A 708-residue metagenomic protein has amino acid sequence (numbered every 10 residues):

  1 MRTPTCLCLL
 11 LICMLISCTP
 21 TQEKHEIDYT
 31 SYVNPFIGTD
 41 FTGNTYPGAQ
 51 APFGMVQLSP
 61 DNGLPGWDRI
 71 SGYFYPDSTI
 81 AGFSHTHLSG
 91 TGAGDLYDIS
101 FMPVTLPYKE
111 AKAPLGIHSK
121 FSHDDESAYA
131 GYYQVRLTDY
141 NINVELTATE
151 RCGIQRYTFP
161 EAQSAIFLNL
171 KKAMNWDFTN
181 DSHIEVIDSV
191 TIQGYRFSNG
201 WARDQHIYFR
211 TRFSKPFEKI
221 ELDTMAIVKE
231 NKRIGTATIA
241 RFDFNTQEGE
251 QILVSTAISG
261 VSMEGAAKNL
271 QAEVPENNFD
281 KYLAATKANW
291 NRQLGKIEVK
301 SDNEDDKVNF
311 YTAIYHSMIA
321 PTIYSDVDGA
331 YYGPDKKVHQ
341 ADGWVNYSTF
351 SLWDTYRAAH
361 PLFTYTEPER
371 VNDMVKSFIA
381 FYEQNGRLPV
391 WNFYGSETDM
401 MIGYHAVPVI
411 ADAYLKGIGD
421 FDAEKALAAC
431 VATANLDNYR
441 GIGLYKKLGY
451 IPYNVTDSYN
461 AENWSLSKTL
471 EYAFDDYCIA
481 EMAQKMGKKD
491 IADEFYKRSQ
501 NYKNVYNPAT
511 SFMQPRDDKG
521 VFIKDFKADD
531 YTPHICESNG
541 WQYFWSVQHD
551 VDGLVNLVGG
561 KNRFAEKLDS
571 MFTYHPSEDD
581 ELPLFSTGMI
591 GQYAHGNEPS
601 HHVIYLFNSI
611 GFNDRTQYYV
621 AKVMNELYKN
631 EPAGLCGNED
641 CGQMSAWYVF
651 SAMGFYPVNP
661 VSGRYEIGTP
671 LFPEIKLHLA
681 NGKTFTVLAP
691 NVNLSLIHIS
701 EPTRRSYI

Functional and structural regions predicted by a protein language model:
M1-T5: Positively charged n-region of N-terminal signal peptides that target proteins for export
C6-L10: Sec-dependent N-terminal signal peptides
L15-S17: C-terminal motif of bacterial Sec signal peptides marking the signal peptidase cleavage site
E23-H360, T364-P408, Y414-L470, C478-N504 (+7 more regions): Accessory carbohydrate-recognition regions in carbohydrate-active enzymes
D475: ATP-dependent phospho-/nucleotidyl transfer catalytic cores
I697-E701, R705-I708: Single conserved hydrophobic/aromatic residue that forms the stacking wall/gate of nucleotide- or nucleobase-binding
